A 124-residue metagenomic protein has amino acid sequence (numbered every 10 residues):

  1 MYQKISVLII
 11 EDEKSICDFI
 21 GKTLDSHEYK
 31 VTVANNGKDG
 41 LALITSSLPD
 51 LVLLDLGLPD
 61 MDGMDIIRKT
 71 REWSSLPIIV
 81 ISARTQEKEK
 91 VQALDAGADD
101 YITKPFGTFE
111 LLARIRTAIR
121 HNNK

Functional and structural regions predicted by a protein language model:
M1-N123: N-terminal/domain-start alpha-helical segments
